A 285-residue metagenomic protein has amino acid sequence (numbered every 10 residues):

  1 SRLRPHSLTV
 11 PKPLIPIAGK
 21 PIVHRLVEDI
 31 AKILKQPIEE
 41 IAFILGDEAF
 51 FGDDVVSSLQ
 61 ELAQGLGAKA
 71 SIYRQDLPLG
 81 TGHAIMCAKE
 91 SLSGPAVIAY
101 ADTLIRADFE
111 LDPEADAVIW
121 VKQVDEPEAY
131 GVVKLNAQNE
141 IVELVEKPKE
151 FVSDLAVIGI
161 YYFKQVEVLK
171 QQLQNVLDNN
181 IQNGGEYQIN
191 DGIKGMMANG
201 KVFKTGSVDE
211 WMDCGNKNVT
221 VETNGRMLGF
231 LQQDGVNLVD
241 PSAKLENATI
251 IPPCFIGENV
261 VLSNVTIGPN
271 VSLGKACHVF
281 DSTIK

Functional and structural regions predicted by a protein language model:
S1-R2, L8-P11, I15-P16, K20-A99 (+1 more regions): Conserved N-terminal catalytic core of the sugar/cofactor nucleotidyltransferase
S7-T9, V152-V157, T205-S207: Short glycine-enriched loop/turn motifs at secondary-structure junctions
L14, V133-L135, T205: A structural signal for short hydrophobic beta-strand segments in well-ordered beta-sheet cores
L34-I38, L92, E140, V261 (+1 more regions): Short loop/turn motifs at secondary-structure junctions
A42-F43, I98, A117-W120, T205: Structural beta-sheet core signal
P78-T81, E126, W211-D213: A short acidic, often aromatic-flanked loop/helix-cap motif at beta-alpha or helix-coil junctions that lines enzyme
L104-N180: Conserved core of the sugar-phosphate nucleotidyltransferase
N175-K285: Left-handed beta-helix
